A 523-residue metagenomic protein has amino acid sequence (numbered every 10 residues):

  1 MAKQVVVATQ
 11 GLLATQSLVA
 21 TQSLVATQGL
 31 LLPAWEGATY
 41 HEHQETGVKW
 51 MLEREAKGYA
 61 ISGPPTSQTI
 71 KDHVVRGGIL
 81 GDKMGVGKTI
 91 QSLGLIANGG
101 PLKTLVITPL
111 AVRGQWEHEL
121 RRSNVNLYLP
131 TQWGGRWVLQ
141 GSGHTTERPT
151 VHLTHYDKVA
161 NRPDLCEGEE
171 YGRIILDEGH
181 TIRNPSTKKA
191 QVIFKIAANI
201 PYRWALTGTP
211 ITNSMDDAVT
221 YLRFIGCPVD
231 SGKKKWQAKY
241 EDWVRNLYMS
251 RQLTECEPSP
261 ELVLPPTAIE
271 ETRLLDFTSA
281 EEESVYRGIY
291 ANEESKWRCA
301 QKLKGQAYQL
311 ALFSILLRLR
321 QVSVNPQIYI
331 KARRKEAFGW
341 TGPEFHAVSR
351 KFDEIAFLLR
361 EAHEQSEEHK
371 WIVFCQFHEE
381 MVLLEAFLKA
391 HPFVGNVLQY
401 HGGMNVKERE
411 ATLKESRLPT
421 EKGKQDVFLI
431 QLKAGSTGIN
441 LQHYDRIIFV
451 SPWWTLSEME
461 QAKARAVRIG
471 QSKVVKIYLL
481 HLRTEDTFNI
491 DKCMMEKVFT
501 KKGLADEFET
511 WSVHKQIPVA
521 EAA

Functional and structural regions predicted by a protein language model:
A2-T9, T21-E42, T46-A56, A60-K71 (+13 more regions): SF2 helicase/translocase NTPase motor core, specifically the RecA-like lobe 1 inter-motif segment between Walker
H73-G77, K83, I90-G100, L262-E282 (+3 more regions): Conserved Helicase C-terminal RecA-like lobe
M84, P201-S214: Conserved helicase ATPase motor motifs in RecA-like P-loop NTPase domains
G85, D157-A160, H180-R183, P210 (+4 more regions): Catalytic acidic motif of RecA-like/P-loop NTPases
L153-K158, E167-G168, K188-P201, F224-A332 (+1 more regions): Inter-lobe coupling linker of SF2 helicases/translocases
N161-P163, N213-S214, M381-E385, F428-D445 (+1 more regions): SF2 helicase motor core recognition
E170, D217-T220, I439-P452, K476-Y478: A short beta-strand element within the Helicase C-terminal
W454-K463, V467-A523: A conserved SF2-helicase RecA2
